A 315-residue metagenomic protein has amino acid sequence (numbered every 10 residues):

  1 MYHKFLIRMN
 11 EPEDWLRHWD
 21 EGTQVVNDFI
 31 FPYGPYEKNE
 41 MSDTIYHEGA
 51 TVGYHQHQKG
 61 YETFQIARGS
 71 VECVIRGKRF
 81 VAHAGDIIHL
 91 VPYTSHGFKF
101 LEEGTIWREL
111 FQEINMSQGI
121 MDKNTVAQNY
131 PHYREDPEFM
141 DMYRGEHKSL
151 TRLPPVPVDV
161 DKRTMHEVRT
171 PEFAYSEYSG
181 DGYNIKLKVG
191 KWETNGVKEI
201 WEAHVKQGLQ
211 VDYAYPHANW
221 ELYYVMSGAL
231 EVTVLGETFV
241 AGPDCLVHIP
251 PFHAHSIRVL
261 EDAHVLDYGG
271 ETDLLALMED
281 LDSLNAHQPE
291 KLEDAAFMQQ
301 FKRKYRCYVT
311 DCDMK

Functional and structural regions predicted by a protein language model:
M1-K38, G53, T125-K198, D212 (+1 more regions): A short, N-terminal "cap"/entry segment at the start of jelly-roll beta-barrel domains of the cupin/DSBH fold
F31-E40, E48-T63, R76, G190-E199 (+2 more regions): A short beta-loop-beta micro-motif enriched in histidine and acidic residues
E37, V74-K78, L101, D181 (+2 more regions): Short strand-coil-strand connectors
A67-R68, A84, M226-S227, P243 (+1 more regions): A cytosolic small-molecule/anion-sensing beta-strand core signal
E72, A84, P92-M121, E231 (+1 more regions): Ligand-binding loop in jelly-roll beta-barrel domains
G77-Y93, G236-F252: Short acidic-glycine-tyrosine-enriched beta hairpin
I106-P157, Y268-L292: A hydrophobic/aromatic-rich effector-binding and dimerization subdomain of bacterial HTH-type transcriptional regulators
H248, I257, L266-K315: Non-catalytic C-terminal interaction regions
